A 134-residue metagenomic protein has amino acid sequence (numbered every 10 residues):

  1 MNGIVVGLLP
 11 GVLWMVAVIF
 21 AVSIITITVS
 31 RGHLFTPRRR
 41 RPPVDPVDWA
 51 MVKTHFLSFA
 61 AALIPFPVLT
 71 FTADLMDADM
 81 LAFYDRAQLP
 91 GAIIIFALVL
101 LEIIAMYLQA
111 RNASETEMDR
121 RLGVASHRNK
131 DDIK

Functional and structural regions predicted by a protein language model:
M1-L9, A78-A87: Membrane-helix interface and helix-disruption motif detector
M1-L9, T28-D48: Hydrophobic alpha-helical transmembrane segments
G3-V22, G91-I95: Alpha-helical transmembrane segments
A17-I24, A62-P67, I95-I103: Helical transmembrane-bundle signal
V18-R39, Y107-A110: Membrane-water interface of transmembrane alpha-helices
P46-I64: Interfacial helix-start motif at the membrane-water boundary
A60-D85: Alpha-helical transmembrane segments and their membrane-interface junctions in multi-pass membrane proteins
Y84-N129: Alpha-helical transmembrane segments and their immediate juxtamembrane interface regions
